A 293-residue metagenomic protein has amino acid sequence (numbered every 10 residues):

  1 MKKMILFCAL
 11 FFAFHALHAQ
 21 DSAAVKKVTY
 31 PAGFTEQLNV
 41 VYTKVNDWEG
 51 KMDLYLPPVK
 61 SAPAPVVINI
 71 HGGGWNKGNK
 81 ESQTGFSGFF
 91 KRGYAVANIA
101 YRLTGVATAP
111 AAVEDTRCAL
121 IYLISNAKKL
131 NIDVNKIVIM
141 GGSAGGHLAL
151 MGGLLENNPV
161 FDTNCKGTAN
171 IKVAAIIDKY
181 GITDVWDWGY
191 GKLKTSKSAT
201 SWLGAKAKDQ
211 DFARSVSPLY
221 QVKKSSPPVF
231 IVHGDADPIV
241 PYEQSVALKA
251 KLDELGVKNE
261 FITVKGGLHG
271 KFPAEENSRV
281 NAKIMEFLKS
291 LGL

Functional and structural regions predicted by a protein language model:
M1-A24: Bacterial Sec-dependent N-terminal signal peptides
Q20-L293: Alpha/beta-hydrolase superfamily serine-hydrolase fold, recognizing
